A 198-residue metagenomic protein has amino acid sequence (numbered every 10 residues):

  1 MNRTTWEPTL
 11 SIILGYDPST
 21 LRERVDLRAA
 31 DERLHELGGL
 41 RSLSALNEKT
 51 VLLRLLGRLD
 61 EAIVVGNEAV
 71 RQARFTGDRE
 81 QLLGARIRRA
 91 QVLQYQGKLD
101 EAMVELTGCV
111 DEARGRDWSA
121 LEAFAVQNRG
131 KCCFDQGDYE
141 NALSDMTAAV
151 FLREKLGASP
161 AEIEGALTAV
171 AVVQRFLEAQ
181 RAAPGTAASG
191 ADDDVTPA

Functional and structural regions predicted by a protein language model:
D31-E32, N67-Q72, T107-R114, A148-K155: Amphipathic alpha-helical segments of tetratricopeptide repeats
H35-L37, R74-D78, E112-W118, K155-S159: Short coil/turn linkers that connect adjacent helices within long alpha-helical scaffolds, especially alpha-solenoid
K131, D135, Y139, T168-A188: Alpha-helical linker/edge segments of TPR/alpha-solenoid repeat scaffolds and analogous pre-/post-domain helices
